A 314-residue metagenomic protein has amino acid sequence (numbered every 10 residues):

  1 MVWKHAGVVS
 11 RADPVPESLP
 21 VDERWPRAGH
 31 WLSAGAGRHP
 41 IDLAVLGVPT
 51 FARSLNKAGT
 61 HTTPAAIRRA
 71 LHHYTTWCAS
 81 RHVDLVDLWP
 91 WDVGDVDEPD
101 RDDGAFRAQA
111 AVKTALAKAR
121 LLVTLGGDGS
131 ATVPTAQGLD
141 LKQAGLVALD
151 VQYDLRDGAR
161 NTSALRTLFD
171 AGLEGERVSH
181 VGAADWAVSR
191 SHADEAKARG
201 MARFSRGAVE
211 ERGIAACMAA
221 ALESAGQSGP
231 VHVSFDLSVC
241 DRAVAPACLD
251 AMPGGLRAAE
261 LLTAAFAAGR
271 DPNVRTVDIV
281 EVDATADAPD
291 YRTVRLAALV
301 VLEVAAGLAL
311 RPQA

Functional and structural regions predicted by a protein language model:
W3-A314: Conserved alpha-helical scaffold segments that buttress catalytic/binding sites
